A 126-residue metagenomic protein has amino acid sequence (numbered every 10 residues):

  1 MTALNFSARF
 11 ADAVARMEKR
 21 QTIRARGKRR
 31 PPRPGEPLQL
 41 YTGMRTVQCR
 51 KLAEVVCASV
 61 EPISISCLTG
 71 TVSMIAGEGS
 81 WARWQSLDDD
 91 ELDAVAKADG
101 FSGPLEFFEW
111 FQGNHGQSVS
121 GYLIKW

Functional and structural regions predicted by a protein language model:
M1-W126: Catalytic phosphate/metal-binding cores of nucleic-acid and nucleotide-processing enzymes, i.e., regions that mediate
